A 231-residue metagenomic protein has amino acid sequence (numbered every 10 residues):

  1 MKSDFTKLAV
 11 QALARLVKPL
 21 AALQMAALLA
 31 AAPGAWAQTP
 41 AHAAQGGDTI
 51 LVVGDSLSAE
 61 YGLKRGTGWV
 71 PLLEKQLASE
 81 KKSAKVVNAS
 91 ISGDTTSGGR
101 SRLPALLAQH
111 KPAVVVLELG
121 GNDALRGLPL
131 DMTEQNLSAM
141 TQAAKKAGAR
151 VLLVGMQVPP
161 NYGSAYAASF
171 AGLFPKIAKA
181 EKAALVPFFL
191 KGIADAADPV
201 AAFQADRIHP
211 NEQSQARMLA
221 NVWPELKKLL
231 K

Functional and structural regions predicted by a protein language model:
M1-R15: N-terminal secretory signal peptides that target proteins for export/translocation
K2-F5, K82, R100-K231: Alpha-helical cap/lid subdomain in secreted, periplasmic, or secretory-pathway luminal O-acyl-processing enzymes
L16-G34: Bacterial N-terminal signal peptides
Q38-S92, R102-K111: Serine-esterase "nucleophile elbow" of acetyl-processing enzymes
A59, T95-T96, R126: Alpha-helix N-cap/loop-to-helix initiation residues
